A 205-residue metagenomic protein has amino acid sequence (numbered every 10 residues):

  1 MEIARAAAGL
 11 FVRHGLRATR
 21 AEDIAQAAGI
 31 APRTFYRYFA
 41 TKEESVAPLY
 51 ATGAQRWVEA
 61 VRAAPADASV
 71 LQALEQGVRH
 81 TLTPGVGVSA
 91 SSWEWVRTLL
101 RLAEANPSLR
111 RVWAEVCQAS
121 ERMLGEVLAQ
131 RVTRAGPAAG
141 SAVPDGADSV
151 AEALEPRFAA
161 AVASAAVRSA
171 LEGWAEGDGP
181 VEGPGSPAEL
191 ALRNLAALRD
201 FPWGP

Functional and structural regions predicted by a protein language model:
M1-H14, A18-I30: Basic, helix-initiating cap at the start of DNA-binding domains
H14-L16, G29, Y36-V46, T52: HTH DNA-binding helix-turn interface
P48, Q55-L99, A139-S141: Hydrophobic alpha-helical connector segments
G53, L74, V78, V116-S120 (+1 more regions): Hydrophobic/aromatic residues within well-ordered alpha-helical segments
E94-M123, A129-V132, A138-P144: Short secondary-structure transition hinges
E126, Q130, E172, E176-P205: C-terminal peripheral helix-coil segments that are non-catalytic and often amphipathic
T133-V162: All-alpha amphipathic helical-bundle segments outside canonical DNA-binding/catalytic cores that form hydrophobic
S164-R168: Alpha-helical transmembrane segments of multipass membrane proteins
